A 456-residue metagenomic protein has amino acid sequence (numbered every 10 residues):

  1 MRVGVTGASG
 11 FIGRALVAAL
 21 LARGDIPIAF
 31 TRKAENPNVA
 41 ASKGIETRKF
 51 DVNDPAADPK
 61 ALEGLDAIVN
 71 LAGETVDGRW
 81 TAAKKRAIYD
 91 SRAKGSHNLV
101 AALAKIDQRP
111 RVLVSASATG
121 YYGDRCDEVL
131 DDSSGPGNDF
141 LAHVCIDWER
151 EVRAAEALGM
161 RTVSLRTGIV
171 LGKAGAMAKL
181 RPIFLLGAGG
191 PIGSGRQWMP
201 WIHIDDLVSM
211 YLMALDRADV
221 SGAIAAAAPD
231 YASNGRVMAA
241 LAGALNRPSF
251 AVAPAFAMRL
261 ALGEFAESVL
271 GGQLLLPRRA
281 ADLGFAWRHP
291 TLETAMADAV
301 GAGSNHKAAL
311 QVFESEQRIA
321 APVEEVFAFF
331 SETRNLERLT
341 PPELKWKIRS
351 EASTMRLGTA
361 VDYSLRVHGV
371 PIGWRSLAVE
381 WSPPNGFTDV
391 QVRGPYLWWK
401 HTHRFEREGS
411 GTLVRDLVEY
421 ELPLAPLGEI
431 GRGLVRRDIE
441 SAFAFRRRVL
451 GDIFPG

Functional and structural regions predicted by a protein language model:
V3-R23: N-terminal Rossmann NAD(P)H-binding glycine-rich loop of SDR-like oxidoreductase domains
N36-G95: NAD(P)H-binding glycine-rich loop region in Rossmannoid oxidoreductase-like domains and their noncatalytic homologs
A83, H97-D139: Conserved Rossmann-fold NAD(P)-dependent oxidoreductase catalytic core, especially the SDR/UDP-sugar
S117, R150-K173: Conserved beta-loop-beta element that borders a ligand/cofactor-binding pocket
R181-G189, Q197-Y231: Alpha-helical substrate-binding/gating segment
R217-E264, A297, G303-K307: Mid/C-terminal beta-alpha module of Rossmann-like enzyme folds, strongest in SDR-family dehydrogenases/epimerases
L275, E293, A302-R356: Hydrophobic ligand-binding cavity/cleft-lining segments
E337, K347-G394, L413-R415, F445-I453: Glycine-rich portal/gate segments that line the openings of hydrophobic small-molecule binding cavities
